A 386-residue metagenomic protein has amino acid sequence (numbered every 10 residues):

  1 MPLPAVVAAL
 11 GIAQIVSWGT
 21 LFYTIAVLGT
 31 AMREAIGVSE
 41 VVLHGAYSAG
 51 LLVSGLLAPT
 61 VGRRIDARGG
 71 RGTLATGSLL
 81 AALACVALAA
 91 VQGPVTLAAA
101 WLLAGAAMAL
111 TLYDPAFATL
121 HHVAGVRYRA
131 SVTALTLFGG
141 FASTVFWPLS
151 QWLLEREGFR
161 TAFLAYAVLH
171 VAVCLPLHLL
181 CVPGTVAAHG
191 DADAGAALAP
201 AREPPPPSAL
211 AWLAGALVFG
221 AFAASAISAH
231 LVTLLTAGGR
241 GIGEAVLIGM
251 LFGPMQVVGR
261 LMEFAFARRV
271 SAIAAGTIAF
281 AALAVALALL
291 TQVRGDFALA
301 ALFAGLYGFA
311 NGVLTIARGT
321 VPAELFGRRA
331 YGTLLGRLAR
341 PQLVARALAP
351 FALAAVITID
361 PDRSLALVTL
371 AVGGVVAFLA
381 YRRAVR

Functional and structural regions predicted by a protein language model:
P2-T24, P206-A223, G305: Pair of pore-lining "gating" transmembrane helices in MFS-fold secondary transporters
V6-E40, A58-V61, W147, I227-V232: Extracytoplasmic
I25-G29, S208-E263: Extracytoplasmic gate region of multi-pass secondary transporters
L56-P94: Conserved MFS/SLC helix-loop-helix module at the cytosolic interface between two early adjacent transmembrane helices
L57-G69, G259-A272, I357-T358: Helix-to-loop junctions at the C-terminal end of transmembrane segments in multipass secondary transporters
L110-A124, V313-F326: Intracellular juxtamembrane helix-capping segments at the cytosolic ends of symmetry-related transmembrane helices
L135-T185: Helix-loop-helix hairpin linking two adjacent transmembrane segments in secondary transporters
F252, Q256, V270-V321: C-terminal transmembrane helical hairpin of 12-TM major facilitator-type secondary transporters
